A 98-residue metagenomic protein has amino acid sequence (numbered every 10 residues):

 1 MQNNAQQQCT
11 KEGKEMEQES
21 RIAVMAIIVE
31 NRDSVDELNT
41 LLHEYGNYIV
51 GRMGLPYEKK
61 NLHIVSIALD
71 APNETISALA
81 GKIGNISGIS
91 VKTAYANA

Functional and structural regions predicted by a protein language model:
Q2-A98: Long, contiguous binding/interaction regions
